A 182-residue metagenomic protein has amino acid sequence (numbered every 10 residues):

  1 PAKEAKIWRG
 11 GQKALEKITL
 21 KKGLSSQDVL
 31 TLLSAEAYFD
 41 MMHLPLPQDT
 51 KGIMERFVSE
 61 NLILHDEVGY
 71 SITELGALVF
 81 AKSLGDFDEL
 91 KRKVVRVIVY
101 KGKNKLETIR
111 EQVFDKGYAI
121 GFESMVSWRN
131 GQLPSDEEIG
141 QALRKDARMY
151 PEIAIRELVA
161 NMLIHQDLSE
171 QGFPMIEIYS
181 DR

Functional and structural regions predicted by a protein language model:
P1-R182: Active-site helix-to-loop segments that bind/position phosphate- or nucleotide-bearing substrates and donors across
